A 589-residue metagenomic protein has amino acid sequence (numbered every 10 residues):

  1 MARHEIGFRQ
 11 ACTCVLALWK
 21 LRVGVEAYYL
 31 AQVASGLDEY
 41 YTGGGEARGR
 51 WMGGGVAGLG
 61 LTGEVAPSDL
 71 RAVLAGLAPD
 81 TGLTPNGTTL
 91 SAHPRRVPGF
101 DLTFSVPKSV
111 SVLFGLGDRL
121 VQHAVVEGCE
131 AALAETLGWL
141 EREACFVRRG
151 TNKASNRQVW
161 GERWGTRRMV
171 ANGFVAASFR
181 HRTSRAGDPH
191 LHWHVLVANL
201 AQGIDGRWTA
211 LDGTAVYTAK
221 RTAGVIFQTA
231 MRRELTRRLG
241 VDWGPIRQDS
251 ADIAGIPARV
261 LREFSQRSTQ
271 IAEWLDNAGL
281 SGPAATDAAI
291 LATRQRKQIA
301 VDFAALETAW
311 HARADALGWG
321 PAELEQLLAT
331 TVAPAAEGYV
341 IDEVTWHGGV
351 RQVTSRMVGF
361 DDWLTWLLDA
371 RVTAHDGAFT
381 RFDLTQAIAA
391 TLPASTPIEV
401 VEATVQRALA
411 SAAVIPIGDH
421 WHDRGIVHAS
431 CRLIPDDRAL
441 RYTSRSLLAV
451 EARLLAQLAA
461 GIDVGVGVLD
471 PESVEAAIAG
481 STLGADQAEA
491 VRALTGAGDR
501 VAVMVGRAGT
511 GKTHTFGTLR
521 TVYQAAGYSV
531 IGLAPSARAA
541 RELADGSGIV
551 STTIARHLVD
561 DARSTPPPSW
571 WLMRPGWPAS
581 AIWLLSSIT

Functional and structural regions predicted by a protein language model:
M1-H375, T380-A389, A403-Q406, I417-R424: Intrinsically disordered, flexible peripheral segments
Y29, G54, L211, H514-F516 (+2 more regions): Basic, gly/Ser/Thr/Pro-rich low-complexity segments located predominantly at protein N termini
H192, A490-L494, S586: Generic hydrophobic alpha-helical segments
G279-D287, L291-D383, A387-W577: ASCE P-loop NTPase motor cores of helicases and related translocases
I549, S587-T589: Glycine-rich, phosphate-binding/catalytic loops in enzymes
P575-S587: Conserved ATPase-coupling elements of RecA-like P-loop NTPase cores
